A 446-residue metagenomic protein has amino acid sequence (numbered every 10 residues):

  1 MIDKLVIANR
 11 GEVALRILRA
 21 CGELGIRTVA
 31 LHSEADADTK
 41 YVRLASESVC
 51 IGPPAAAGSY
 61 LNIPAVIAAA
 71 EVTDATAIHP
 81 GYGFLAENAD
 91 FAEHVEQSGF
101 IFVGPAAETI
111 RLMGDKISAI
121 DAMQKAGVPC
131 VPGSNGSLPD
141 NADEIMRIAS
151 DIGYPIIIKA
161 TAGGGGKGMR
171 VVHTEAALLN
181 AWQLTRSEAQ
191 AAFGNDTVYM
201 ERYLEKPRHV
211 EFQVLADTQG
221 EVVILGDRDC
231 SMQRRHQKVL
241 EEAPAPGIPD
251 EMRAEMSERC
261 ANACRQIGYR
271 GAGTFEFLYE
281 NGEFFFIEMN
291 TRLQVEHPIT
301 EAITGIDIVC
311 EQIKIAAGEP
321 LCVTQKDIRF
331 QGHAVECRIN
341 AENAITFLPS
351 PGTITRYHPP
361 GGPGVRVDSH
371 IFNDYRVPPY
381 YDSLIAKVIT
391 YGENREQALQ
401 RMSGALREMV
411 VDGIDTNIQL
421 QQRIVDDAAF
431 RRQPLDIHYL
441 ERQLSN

Functional and structural regions predicted by a protein language model:
M1-A126, N135-R147, Q397: ATP-binding N-terminal substructure of ATP-dependent carboxylate-amine bond-forming enzymes
I7-R16, A20-L24, S48, E71-T73 (+6 more regions): ATP-dependent carboxylate activation and anion-phosphoryl transfer catalytic cores that bind Mg-ATP to form
I51, G133-G136, V172, L225: Hydrophobic residues at beta-strand termini and immediately following loops that shape nucleotide-binding pockets
I148-I157: Acidic/histidine-enriched active-site and ligand-binding environments that engage anionic O-linkages
